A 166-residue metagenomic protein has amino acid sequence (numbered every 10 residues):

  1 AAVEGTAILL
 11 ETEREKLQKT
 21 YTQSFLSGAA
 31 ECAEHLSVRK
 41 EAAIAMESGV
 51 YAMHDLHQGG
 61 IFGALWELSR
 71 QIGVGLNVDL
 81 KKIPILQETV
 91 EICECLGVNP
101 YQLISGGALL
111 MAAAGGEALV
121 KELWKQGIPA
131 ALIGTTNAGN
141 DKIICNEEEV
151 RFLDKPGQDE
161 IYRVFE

Functional and structural regions predicted by a protein language model:
A1-E31: Phosphate/diphosphate-binding glycine-rich loops and adjacent basic-rich segments that engage nucleotide
G5-E11, A64-W66, K142-N146: Short acidic, glycine/serine/threonine-rich loops at helix termini
E11-E15, L65-G73, C93-L96, K121-P129: Short, solvent-exposed amphipathic alpha-helical segments in soluble enzyme and RNA/protein-processing domains
A29-I104: Active-site-proximal betaalpha loop/short-helix elements that scaffold phosphoryl/nucleotidyl transfer chemistry
G106-A112: A short beta-alpha structural unit
A112-A118: Helix N-cap motif at beta-to-alpha junctions
Q126-E166: Acidic, Ser/Thr/Pro-rich beta/coil linker or hinge segments at domain junctions
